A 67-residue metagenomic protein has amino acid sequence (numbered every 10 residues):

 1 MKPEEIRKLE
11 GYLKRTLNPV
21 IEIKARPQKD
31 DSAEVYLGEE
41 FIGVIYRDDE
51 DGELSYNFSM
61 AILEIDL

Functional and structural regions predicted by a protein language model:
M1-L67: Terminal leader/tail segments of proteins
